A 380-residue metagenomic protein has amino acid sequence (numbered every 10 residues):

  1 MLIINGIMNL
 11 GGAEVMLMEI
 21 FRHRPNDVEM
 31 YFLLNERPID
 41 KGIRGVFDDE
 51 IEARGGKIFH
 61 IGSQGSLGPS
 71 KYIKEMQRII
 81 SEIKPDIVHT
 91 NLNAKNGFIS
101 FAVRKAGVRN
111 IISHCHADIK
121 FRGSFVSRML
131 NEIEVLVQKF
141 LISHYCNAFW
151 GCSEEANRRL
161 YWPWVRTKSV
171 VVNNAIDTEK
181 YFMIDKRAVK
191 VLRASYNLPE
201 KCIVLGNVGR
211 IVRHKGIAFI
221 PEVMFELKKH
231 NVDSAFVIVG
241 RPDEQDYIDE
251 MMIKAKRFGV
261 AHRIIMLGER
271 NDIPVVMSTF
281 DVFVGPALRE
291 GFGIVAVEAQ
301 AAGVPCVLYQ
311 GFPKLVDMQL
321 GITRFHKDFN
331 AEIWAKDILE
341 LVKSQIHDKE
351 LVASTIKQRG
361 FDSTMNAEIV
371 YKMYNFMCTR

Functional and structural regions predicted by a protein language model:
I3-K71, A156, D243-Q245, M373: N-terminal strand-loop element at the rim of the active site of nucleotide-sugar-dependent glycosyltransferases
E14-E19, I203-E226, D246-D249: A conserved mid-protein helix/loop that constitutes part of the nucleotide-sugar donor-binding site
F32-K41, I176, V208, A235-D249: Glycosyltransferase donor-sugar binding loop
T90-N96, C115: Short His-centered aromatic/hydrophobic patch
S143-M183: A short, active-site helix/loop in glycosyltransferases that binds the activated sugar's phosphate group
F182-L198, M251-I253: A short helix/loop element that forms part of the nucleotide-sugar donor recognition site in Leloir-type
E269, L288: Aromatic "clamp/platform" in nucleotide-sugar-dependent glycosyltransferases that forms part of the donor/acceptor
L315-K343: Change "using UDP/GDP/dTDP sugars" to "using nucleotide sugars
